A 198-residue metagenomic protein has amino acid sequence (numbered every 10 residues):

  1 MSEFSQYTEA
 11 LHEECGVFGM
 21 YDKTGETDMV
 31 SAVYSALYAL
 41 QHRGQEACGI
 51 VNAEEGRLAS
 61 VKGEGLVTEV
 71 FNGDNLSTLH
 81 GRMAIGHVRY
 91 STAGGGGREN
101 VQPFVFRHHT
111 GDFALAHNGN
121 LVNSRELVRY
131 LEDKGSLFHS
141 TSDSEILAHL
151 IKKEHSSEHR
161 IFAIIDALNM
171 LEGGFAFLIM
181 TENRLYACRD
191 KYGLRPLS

Functional and structural regions predicted by a protein language model:
M1-S198: Conserved short alpha-helical segments that host acidic/polar catalytic motifs at enzyme active sites
